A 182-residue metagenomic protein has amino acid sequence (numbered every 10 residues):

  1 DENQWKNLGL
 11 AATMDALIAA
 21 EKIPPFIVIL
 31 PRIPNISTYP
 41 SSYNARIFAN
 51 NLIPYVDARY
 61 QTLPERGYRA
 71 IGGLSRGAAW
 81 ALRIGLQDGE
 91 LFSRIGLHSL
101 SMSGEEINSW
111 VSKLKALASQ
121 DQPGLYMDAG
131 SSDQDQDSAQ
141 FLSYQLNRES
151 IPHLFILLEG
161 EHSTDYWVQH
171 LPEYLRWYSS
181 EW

Functional and structural regions predicted by a protein language model:
D1-W182: Non-catalytic cap/lid and distal C-terminal segments of serine-dependent acyl enzymes
